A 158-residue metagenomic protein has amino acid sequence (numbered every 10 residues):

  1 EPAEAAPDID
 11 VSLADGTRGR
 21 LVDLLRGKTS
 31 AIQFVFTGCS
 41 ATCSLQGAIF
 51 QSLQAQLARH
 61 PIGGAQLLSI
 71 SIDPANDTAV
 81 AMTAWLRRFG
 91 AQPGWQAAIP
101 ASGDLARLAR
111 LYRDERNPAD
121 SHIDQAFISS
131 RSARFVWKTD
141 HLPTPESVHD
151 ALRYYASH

Functional and structural regions predicted by a protein language model:
E1-D23, L45-A48: N-terminal "domain-start" segment that seeds a small globular fold
L21-F50: Short active-site neighborhood of thiol/selenol oxidoreductases, capturing the structured segment around
K28-T29, Q46-I70, R87: Conserved helix-turn-beta segment immediately C-terminal to the redox Cys motif in thioredoxin-like folds
T37-S40, S69-I72, G94-W95, V136-T139: Second-shell loop/turn segments in exported
A55-I62, R87-A91, R110-D114, R153 (+1 more regions): Sec-exported extracytoplasmic/periplasmic mature domains
G63-D77, P93-D104: Thiol-based oxidoreductase modules, predominantly thioredoxin-like and allied folds used for disulfide exchange
T83-I123: Short, internal strand/loop/helix patches that form the active-site neighborhood or redox-interaction surface
D120-H158: Thiol-/selenol-based redox modules, centered on thioredoxin-like and closely related oxidoreductase domains
